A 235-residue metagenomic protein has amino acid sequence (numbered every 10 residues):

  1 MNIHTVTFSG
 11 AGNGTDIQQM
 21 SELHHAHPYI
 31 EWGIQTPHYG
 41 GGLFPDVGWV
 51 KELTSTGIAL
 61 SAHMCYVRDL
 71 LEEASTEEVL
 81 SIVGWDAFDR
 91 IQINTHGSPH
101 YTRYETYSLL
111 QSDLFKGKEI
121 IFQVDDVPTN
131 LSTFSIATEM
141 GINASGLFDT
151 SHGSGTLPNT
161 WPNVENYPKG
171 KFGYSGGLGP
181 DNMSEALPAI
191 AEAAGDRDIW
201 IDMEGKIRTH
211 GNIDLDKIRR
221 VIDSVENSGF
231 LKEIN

Functional and structural regions predicted by a protein language model:
M1-E105, G117-F122, P128-L131, I136-N143 (+3 more regions): Conserved N-terminal beta1-alpha1 strand-loop-helix module at the mouth
